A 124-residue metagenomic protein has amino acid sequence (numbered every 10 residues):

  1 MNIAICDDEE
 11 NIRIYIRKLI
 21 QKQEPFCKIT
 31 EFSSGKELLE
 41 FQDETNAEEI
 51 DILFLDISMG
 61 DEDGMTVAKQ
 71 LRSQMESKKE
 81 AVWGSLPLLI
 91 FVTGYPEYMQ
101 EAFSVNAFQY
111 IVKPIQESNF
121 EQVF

Functional and structural regions predicted by a protein language model:
M1-A4: Non-catalytic signal-transmission and effector/linker regions of two-component phosphorelay proteins
D7-D8, G94: Acidic di-acidic motifs
D8-E9, I57: Generic detector of well-ordered alpha-helical packing
E9-S33: Two-component/phosphorelay signaling modules centered on CheY-like receiver
R17, E31-I52: Acidic, metal-coordinating helix/loop segments flanking the phosphotransfer/catalytic sites of two-component signaling
E44, E49-F124: CheY-like receiver
